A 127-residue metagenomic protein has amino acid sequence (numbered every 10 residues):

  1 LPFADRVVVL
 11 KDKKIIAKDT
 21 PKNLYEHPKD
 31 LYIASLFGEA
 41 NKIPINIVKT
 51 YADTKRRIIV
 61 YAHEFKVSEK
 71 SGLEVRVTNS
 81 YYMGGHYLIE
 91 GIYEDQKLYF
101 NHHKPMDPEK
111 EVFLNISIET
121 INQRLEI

Functional and structural regions predicted by a protein language model:
L1-A4, Y25: A short, surface-exposed alpha-helical micro-motif characterized by mixed small hydrophobic and charged/polar residues
R6, K18-D19, H27: Short, glycine/charged-rich "phosphate-handling" switch motifs in NTP-dependent and phosphotransfer domains
T20, Y32, N46, E74-T78: Residues located in well-ordered beta-strands
K22-E26, A34: Short acidic-hydrophobic catalytic motif
G38-P44: Long, charged amphipathic helices and adjacent flexible linkers at domain junctions
A40, T50-I127: Non-catalytic connector elements of ABC transporters
